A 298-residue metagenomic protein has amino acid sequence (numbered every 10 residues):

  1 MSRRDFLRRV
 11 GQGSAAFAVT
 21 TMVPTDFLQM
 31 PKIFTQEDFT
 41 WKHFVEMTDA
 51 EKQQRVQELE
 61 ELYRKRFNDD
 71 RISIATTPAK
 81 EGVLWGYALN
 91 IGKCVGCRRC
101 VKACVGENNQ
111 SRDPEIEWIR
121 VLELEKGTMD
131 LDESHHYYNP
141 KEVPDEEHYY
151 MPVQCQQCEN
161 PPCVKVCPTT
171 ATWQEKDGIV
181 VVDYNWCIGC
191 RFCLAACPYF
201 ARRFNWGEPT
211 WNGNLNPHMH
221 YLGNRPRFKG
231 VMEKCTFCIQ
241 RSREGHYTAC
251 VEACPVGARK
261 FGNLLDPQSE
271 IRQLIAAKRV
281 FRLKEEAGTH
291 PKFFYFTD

Functional and structural regions predicted by a protein language model:
M1, T21-W85, E286-G288, F294: C-terminal segment of N-terminal export signals and the immediately downstream linker at the start of the mature
M1-F17: N-terminal secretory signal peptides and thylakoid transit peptides that target proteins across membranes
A16-V23, V181, L274: Flexible coil/turn and secondary-structure edge motifs
V23-K42, R98-W118, W186-P198: Internal hydrophobic scaffold segments of catalytic domains
D69-I72, E107-D145, W173-W186, A201-G230 (+1 more regions): Non-heme iron-sulfur electron-transfer modules
T77-V83, P140-Y149: Short glycine/proline-rich turn/loop motifs
A88-E107, E147-T170, V181-F200, R227-A253 (+2 more regions): Cysteine-centered iron-sulfur cluster-binding motifs in ferredoxin-type domains/subunits of redox enzymes
Q240-D298: Long, compositionally biased charged/polar accessory segments in the mid-to-C-terminal portions of proteins
